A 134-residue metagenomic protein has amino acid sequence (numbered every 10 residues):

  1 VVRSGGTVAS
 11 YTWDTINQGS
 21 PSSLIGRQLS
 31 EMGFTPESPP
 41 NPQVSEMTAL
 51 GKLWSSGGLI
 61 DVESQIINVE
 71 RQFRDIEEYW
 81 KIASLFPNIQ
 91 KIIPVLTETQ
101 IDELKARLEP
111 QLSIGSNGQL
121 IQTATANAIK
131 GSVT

Functional and structural regions predicted by a protein language model:
V1-S4: Helix-to-beta-strand junctions that scaffold the AdoMet/dcAdoMet cofactor pocket in Class I SAM-dependent enzymes
G6-T7, S132: Gly/Ser/Thr-rich helix-start
T7-P36: Conserved class I S-adenosyl-L-methionine
N41-T134: Conserved Class I S-adenosyl-L-methionine
